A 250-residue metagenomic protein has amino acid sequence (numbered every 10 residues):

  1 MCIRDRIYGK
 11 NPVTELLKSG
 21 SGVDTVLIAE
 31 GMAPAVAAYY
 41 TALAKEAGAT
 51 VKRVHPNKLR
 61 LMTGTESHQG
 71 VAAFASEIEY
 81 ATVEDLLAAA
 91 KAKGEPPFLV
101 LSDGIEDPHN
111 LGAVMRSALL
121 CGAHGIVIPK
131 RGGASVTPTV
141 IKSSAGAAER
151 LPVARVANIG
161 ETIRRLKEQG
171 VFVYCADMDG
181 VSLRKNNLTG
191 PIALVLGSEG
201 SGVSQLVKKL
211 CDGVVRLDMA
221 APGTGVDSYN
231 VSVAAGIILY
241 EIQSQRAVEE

Functional and structural regions predicted by a protein language model:
R4, D103, L183, M219-D227: Short pre-catalytic strand/loop immediately N-terminal to key active-site residues, enriched for Gly-Thr
R4-A89: N-terminal positively charged helical leader segments and presequences
T14, L120, I141-A147, K209-E250: Structured adenosyl-cofactor binding patch, chiefly the S-adenosyl-L-methionine
K18-G22, A88-V181, K185: RNA substrate-binding interface of SAM-dependent RNA methyltransferases
G31-M32, R131-G133, E199-S201, M219-G225: Short, acidic/turn-prone active-site loops that include or flank metal/cofactor- and phosphate-binding residues
V36, G133-T139, S201-L210: Short, glycine/polar-rich helix-capping loops at beta-to-alpha or helix-loop-helix junctions that flank or form
K45, I163-K167, Q243: Surface-exposed amphipathic alpha-helices with a cationic face
